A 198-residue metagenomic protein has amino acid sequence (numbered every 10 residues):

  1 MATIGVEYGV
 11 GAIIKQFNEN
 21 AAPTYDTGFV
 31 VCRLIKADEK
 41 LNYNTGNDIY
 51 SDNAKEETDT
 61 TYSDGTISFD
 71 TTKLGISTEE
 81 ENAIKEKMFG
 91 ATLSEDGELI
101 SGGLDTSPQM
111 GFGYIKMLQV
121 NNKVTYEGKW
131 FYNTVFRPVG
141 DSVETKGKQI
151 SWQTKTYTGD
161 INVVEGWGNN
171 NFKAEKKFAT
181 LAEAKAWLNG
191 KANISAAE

Functional and structural regions predicted by a protein language model:
M1-L41, A197-E198: Polar/acidic, low-complexity leader/linker segments enriched in S/T/G and N/D
V30-S68: N-terminal interaction modules that seed assembly of large macromolecular complexes
A54-N82, S151-V164: Oligomerization/assembly interface segments of phage tail-like spikes and tubes
T60, I100-D105, V120-N121, V143-Q153: Exposed beta-sheet edge/beta-hairpin loop segments within beta-rich domains
T71-G75, K116-V120, V135-P138, I161-E165: Beta-strand elements of well-folded, non-transmembrane domains
E79-G103: Charged, amphipathic alpha-helical segments
S101-V139: Short helix-loop boundary/capping segments
T134-E198: Mixed-charge, glycine-accented linear interaction segment located at domain edges/termini
